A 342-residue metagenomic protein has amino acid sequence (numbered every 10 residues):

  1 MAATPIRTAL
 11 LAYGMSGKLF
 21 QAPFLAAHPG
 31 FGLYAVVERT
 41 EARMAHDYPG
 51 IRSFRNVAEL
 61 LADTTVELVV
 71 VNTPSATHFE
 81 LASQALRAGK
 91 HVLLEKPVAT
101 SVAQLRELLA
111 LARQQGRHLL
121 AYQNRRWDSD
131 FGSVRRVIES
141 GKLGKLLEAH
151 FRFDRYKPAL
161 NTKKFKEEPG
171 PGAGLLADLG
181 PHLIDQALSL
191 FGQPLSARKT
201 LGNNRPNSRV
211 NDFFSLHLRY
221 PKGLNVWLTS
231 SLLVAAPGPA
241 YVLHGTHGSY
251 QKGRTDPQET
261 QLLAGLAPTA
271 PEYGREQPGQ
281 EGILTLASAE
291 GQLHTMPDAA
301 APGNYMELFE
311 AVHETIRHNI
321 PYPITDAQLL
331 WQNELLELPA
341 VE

Functional and structural regions predicted by a protein language model:
M1-P5, L68-V70, P221, M296-E342: C-terminal helix-rich "cap/oligomerization" subdomain common to oxidoreductases
M1-Y48: N-terminal Rossmann-like dinucleotide-binding module
R39, I51-L111: Beta-loop-alpha module in the N-terminal Rossmann-like domain of NAD(P)-dependent dehydrogenases, especially those
L94-E95, L119-A121, K252: Hydrophobic residues in well-ordered beta-strands that form the structural core
E107-R125, K145-A149: Rossmann-fold dehydrogenase core element
R126-N207: Predominantly a Rossmann-like dinucleotide-binding segment in NAD(P)-dependent oxidoreductases
D185-P268, A299, M306-H318, E337: Contiguous beta-strand/loop segments that form the cofactor/metal-binding neighborhood of enzyme cores
